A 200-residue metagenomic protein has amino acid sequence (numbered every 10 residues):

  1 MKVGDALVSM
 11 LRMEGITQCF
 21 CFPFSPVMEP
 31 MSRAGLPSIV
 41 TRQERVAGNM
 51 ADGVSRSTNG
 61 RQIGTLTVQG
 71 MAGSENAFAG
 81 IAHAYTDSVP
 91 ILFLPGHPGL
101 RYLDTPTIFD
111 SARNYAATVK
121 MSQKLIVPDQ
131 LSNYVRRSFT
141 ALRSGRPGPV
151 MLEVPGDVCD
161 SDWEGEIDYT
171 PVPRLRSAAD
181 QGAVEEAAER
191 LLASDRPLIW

Functional and structural regions predicted by a protein language model:
M1-W200: N-terminal alpha/beta PP-like core and its mobile active-site loop of ThDP/TPP-dependent enzymes
